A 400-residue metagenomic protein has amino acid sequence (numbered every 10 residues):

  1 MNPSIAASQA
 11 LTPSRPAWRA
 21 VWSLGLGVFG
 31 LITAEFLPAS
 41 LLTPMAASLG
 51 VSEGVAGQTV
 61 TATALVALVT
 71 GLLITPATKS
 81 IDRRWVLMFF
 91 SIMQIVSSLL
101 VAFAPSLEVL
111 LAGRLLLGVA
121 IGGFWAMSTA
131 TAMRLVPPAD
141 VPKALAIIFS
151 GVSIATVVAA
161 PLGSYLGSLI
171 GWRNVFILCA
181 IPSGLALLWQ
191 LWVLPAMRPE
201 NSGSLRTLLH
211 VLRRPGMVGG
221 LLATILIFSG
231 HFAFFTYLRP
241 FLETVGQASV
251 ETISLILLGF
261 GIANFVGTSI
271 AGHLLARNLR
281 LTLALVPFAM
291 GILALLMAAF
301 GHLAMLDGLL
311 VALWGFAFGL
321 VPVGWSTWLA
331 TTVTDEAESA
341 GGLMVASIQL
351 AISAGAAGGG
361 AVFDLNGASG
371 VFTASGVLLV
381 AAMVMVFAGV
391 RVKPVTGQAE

Functional and structural regions predicted by a protein language model:
G50, D82, F103-V109, Q247 (+1 more regions): Helix-breaking motifs and short loop linkers at transmembrane-helix boundaries and internal kinks in secondary membrane
V69-P105: Conserved MFS/SLC helix-loop-helix module at the cytosolic interface between two early adjacent transmembrane helices
T70-D82, G267-L279, F363: Helix-to-loop junctions at the C-terminal end of transmembrane segments in multipass secondary transporters
S97, E108-L116, M305-L313: Paired small-residue
L107-V109, P138-W192, F241: Helix-loop-helix hairpin linking two adjacent transmembrane segments in secondary transporters
G113-G151: Cytoplasmic helix-loop-helix junction between adjacent transmembrane helices in 12-TM secondary transporters
L281-W325: C-terminal transmembrane helical hairpin of 12-TM major facilitator-type secondary transporters
T332-A368, S375: A late C-terminal transmembrane helix in Major Facilitator Superfamily
